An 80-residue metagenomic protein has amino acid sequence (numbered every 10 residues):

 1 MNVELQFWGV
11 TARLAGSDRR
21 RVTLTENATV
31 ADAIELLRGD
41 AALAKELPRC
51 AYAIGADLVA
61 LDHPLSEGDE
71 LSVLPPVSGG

Functional and structural regions predicted by a protein language model:
M1-G79: Ubiquitin-like/PB1-type beta-grasp interaction modules and other compact soluble beta-rich domains
